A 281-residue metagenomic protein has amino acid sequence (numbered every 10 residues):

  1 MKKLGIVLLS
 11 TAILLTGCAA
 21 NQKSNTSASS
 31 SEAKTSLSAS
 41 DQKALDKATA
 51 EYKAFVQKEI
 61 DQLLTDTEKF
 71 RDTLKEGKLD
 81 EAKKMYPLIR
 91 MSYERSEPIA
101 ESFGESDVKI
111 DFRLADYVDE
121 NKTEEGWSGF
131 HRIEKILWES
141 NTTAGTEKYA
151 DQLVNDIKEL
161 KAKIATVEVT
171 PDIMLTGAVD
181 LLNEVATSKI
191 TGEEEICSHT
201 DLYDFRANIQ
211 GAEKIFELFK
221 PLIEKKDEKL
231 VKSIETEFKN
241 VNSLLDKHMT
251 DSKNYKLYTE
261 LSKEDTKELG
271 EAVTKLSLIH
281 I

Functional and structural regions predicted by a protein language model:
K2-L8: Sec-dependent signal peptide recognition, specifically the positively charged N-region followed immediately by
C18-S29: Bacterial lipoprotein signal-peptidase II cleavage site
E32-L278: Mature extracytoplasmic or organellar-lumen-exposed domains after removal of signal/transit peptides
